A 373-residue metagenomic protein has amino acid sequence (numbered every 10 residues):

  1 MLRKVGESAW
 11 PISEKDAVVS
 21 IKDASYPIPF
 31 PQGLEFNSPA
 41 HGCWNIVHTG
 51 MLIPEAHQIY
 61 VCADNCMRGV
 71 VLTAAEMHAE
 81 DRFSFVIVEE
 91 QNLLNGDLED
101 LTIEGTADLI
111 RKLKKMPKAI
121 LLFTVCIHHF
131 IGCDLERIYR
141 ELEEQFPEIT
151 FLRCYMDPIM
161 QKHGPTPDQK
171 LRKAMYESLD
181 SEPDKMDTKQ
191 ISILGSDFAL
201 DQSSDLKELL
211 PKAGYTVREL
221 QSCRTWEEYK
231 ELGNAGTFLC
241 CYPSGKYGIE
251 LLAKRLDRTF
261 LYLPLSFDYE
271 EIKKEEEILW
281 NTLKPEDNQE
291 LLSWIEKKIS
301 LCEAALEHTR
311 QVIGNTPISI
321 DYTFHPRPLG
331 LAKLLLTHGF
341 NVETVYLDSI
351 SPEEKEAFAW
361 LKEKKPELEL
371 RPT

Functional and structural regions predicted by a protein language model:
M1-T373: An N-terminal assembly and electron-transfer interface module characteristic of large anaerobic redox and radical
